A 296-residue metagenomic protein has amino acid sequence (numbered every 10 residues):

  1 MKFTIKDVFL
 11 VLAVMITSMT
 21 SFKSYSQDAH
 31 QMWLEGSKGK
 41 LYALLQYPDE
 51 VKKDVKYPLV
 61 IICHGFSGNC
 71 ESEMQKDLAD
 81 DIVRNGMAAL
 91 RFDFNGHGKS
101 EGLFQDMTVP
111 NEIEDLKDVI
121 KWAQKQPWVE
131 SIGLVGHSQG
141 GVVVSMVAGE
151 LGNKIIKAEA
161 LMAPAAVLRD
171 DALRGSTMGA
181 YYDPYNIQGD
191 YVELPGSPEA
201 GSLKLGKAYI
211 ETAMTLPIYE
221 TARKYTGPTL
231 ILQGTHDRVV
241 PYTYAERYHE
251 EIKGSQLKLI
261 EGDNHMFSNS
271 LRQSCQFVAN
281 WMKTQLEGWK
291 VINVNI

Functional and structural regions predicted by a protein language model:
Y25-V55: N-terminal cap/lid segment of alpha/beta-hydrolase-fold proteins
Q31, L41, V142, G149 (+4 more regions): The alpha/beta-hydrolase serine catalytic core
L34, C70-E71, H97-W128: Catalytic nucleophile-loop/oxyanion-hole region of alpha/beta-hydrolase and closely related hydrolase-like folds
V55-G65: Short beta-strand element of the alpha/beta-hydrolase
S67-A79, F94: The serine-hydrolase catalytic nucleophile loop
A79-E101: Conserved alpha/beta-hydrolase
P127-S138: Alpha/beta-hydrolase fold nucleophile elbow
G136-M146: Glycine-rich nucleophile elbow surrounding the catalytic serine of serine-hydrolase chemistry
